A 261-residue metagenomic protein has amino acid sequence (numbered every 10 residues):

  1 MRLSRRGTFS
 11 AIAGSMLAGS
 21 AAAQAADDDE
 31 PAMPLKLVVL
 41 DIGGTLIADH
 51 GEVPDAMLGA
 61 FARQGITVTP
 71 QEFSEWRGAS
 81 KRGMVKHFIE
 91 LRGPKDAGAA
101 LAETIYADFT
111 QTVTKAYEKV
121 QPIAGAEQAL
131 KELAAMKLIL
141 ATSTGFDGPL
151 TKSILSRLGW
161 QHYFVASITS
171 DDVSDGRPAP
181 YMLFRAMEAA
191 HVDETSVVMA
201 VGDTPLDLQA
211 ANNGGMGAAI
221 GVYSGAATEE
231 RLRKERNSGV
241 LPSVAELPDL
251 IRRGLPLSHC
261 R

Functional and structural regions predicted by a protein language model:
M1-S15: N-terminal secretory signal peptides and thylakoid transit peptides that target proteins across membranes
A22-P31: C-terminal segment of N-terminal export signals and the immediately downstream linker at the start of the mature
E30-E127, A134: N-terminal helical cap/lid subdomain that shapes the substrate entry/recognition surface in HAD-like hydrolases
T67, K95, Q161-V165, D193: Conserved H-loop
E72-R77, A102-E103, W160-G176, V197: A short, structured active-site edge motif that brings together acidic residues
T114-T142, G148-K152, S196: Short, acidic loop-to-helix structural element flanking the phosphoryl-transfer center in phosphate-processing enzymes
R177-L208: Conserved Lys-Pro-Asp/Glu-containing loop-to-beta segment of HAD-superfamily phosphomonoesterases, centered on
A200-G239: Acidic, Mg2+-coordinating phosphoryl-transfer loop and its flanking beta/alpha structural elements, shared across
